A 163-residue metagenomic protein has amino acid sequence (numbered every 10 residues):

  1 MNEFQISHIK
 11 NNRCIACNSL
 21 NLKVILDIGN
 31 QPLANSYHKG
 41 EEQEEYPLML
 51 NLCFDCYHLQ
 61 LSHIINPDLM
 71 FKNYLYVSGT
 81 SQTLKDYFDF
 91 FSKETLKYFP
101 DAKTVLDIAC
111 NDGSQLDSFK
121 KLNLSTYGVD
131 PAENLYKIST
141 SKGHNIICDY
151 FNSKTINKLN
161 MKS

Functional and structural regions predicted by a protein language model:
N2-T83: N-terminal juxtadomain amphipathic helix that follows a signal peptide/anchor or precedes a small N-terminal auxiliary
K85-A102: Conserved alpha-helix/loop element of class I SAM-dependent methyltransferases that forms part of the SAM/SAH-binding
A102-N111: Conserved class I S-adenosyl-L-methionine
D112-N123: Conserved SAM-binding loop of SAM-dependent methyltransferases across substrates and taxa, primarily the Class I
S125-D130: Conserved SAM-binding motif I beta-strand of class I
A132-N134: Conserved SAM/SAH-binding beta-strand->alpha-helix loop
G143-I156: Conserved SAM-binding strand-loop segment of SAM-dependent methyltransferases
N157-S163: A short acidic, Gly/Pro-enriched loop at the edge of an enzyme's catalytic core that lines a small-molecule cofactor
